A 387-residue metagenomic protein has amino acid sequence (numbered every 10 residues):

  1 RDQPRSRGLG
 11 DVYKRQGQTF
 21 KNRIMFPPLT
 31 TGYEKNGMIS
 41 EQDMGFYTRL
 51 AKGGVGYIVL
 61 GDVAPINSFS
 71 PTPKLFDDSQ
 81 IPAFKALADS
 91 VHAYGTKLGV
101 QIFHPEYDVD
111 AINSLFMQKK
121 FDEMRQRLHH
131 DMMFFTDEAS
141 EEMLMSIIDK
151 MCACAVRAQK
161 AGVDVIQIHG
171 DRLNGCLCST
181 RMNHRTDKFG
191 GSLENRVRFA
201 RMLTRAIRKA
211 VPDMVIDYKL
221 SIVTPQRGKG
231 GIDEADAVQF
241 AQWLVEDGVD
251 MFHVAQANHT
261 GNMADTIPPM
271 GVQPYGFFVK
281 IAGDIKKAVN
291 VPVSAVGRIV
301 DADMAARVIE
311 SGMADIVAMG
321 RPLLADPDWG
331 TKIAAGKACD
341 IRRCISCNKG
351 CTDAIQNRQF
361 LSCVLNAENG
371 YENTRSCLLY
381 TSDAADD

Functional and structural regions predicted by a protein language model:
D2-Y13, Y380-D387: Single conserved hydrophobic/aromatic residue that forms the stacking wall/gate of nucleotide- or nucleobase-binding
F26, L50, G54, V91 (+6 more regions): Conserved, mostly hydrophobic/aromatic
L60-Q80, H104-D110, I168-G191, A255-Q273: Glycine-rich, proline-tolerant flexible connector loops at the mouths of alpha/beta enzymes
D77-T96, T186-M214, P269-V291: Alpha-helix-loop-beta-strand connector modules within alpha/beta enzyme cores
F103-A161: Non-globular sequence segments
F240-G283, K287, V291: Glycine/Thr-rich beta-alpha phosphate-binding loop at enzyme active sites
V300-G312: Catalytic cores of alpha/beta
I333-L379: Cysteine-cluster motifs in flexible loop/terminal segments that predominantly coordinate metals
